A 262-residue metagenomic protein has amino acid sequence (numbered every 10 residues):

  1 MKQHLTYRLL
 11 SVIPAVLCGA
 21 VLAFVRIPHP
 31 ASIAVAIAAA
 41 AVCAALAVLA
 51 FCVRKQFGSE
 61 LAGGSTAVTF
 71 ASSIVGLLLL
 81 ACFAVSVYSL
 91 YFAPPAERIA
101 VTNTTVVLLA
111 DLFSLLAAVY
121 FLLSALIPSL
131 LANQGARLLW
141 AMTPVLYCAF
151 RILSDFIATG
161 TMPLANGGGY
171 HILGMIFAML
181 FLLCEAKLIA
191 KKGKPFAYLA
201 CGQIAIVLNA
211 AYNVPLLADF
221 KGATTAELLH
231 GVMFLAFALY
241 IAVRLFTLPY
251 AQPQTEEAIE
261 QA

Functional and structural regions predicted by a protein language model:
K2, F57-V68, L126-L139, K187-F196: Membrane-interface helix-boundary motifs at transmembrane edges
H4, R8, V12-F24, L46-F51 (+1 more regions): C-terminal transmembrane-bundle signature of multipass membrane proteins, characterized by strong activation on
T6-L22, V42-A44, S72-F83, P144: Alpha-helical transmembrane segments
V21-H29, A84-R98, I152-P163, Y212-G222: Juxtamembrane "helix-exit" motif on the non-cytosolic side of transmembrane helices
A31-L46, T69-V87, V101-V119, N166-A178 (+1 more regions): Alpha-helical transmembrane segments of polytopic membrane proteins
A44-E60, A118-P128, A178-K187: Canonical alpha-helical transmembrane segments
G63-C82, G135-F150, Y198-L208: Transmembrane alpha-helical segments of multi-pass membrane proteins
V106, A110-F113, L123-Y170, K194: Eukaryote-skewed repeat-based solenoidal scaffolds used as protein-protein interaction platforms, primarily
